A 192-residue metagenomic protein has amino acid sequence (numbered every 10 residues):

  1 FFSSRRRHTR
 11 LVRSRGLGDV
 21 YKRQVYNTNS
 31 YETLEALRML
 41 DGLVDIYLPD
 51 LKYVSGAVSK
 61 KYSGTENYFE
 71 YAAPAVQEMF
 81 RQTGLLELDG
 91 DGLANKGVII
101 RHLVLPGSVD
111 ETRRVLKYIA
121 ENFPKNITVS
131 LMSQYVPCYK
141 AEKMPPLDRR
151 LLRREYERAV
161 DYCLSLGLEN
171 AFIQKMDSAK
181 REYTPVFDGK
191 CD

Functional and structural regions predicted by a protein language model:
F1-Y21: Single conserved hydrophobic/aromatic residue that forms the stacking wall/gate of nucleotide- or nucleobase-binding
R15, L34-L40: Distinct, well-ordered alpha-helical segments
D19, M79, Y156-A159: Alpha-helix-loop-beta-strand connector modules within alpha/beta enzyme cores
V25-N27, Q174: Structural motif
S30-L34, L51-F69, V98-I100, L105-G107 (+1 more regions): Conserved radical SAM core fold
D41-S55, T128-Y135: Non-cysteine beta-strand/loop elements that form the S-adenosyl-L-methionine
Y62-S63, E70-D89: Anionic-ligand binding region
G84-D192: Auxiliary Fe-S-binding modules of radical SAM enzymes
